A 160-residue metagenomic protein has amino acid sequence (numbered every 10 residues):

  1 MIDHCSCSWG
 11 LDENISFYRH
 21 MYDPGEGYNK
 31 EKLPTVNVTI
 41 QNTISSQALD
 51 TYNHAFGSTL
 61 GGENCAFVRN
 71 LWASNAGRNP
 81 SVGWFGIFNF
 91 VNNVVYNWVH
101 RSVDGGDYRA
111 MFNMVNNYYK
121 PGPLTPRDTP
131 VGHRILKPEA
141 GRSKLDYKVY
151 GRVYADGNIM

Functional and structural regions predicted by a protein language model:
M1-D12, H20-D50, A55-N79, G86-H100 (+2 more regions): Right-handed parallel beta-helix
L33, D107, K148: Aromatic-acidic/polar surface patches that form glycan- and anion
G83, G106-D107: Short, T/G/N/S-enriched strand-turn elements that build extracellular solenoid repeat scaffolds
Y119-M160: Long, contiguous C-terminal flanking segments immediately downstream of a protein's structured core
